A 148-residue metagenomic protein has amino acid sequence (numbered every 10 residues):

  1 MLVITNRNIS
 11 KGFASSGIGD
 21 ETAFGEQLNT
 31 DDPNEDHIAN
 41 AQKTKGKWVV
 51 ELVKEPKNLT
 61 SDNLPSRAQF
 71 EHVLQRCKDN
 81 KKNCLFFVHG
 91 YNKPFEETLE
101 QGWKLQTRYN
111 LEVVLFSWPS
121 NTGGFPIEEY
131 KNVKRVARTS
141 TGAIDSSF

Functional and structural regions predicted by a protein language model:
M1-V114, G123-E128, N132-R135, T139 (+1 more regions): Flexible, membrane-associating and regulatory peripheral segments of lipid-active enzymes
